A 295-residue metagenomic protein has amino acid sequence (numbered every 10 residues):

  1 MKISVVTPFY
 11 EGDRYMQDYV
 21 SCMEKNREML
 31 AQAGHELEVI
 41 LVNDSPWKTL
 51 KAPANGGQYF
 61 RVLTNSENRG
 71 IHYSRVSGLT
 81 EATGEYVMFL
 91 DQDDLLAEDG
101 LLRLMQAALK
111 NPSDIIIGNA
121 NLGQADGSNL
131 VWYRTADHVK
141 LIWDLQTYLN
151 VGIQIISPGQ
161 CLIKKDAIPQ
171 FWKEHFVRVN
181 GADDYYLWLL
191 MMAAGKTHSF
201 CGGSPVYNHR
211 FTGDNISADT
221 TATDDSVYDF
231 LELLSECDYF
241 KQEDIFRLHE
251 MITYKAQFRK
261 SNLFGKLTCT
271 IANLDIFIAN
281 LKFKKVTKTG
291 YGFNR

Functional and structural regions predicted by a protein language model:
K2-S4, E38, Y186: Cell-envelope/extracellular polymer assembly enzymes that use nucleotide-activated donors
G12-M29: Short, well-formed alpha-helical segments that are part of the catalytic scaffolds of diverse glycosyltransferases
C22, I40-K51: A conserved acidic beta->alpha catalytic loop
R27, G57-Y59, L101-F171, T221 (+1 more regions): Flexible acidic/His/Gly-enriched loops in nucleotide-sugar-dependent glycosyltransferase catalytic domains
N65-A82: Glycine-rich, basic loop-to-helix element that forms the pyrophosphate-binding segment of sugar-nucleotide handling
V87: Short aromatic/hydrophobic "clamp" motif used to bind/position activated sugar donors
L141-T220: Conserved nucleotide-sugar donor-binding catalytic segment
K196, H209-T212, A218-D244, T270: Catalytic core of nucleotide-sugar-dependent glycosyltransferases
